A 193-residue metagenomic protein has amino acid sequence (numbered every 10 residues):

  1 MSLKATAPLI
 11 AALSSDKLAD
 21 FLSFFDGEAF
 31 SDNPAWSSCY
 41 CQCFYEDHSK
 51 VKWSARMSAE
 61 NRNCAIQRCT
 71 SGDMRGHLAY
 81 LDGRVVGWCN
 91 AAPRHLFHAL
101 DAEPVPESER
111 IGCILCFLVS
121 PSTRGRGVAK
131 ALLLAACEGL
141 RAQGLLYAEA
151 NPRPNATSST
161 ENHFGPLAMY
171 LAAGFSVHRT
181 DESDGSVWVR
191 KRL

Functional and structural regions predicted by a protein language model:
M1-H48: Conserved N-terminal entry element of GNAT/NAT acetyltransferase domains
D20-S23, C64, A131, A135: Alpha-helical elements of Rossmann-like donor-binding domains used by nucleotide-donor carbohydrate transfer enzymes
C39-R75: Active-site rim helix/loop that mediates acceptor-substrate recognition in acyltransferases
A55, Q67, S71-M74, Y80 (+3 more regions): Conserved acyl-donor/pantetheine-binding loop and adjacent beta-alpha core of acyl/acetyltransferases and related
A92, N151, D181: Conserved residues at the C-terminal ends of beta-strands
I114-V119, G125-A142, A172: Conserved acetyl-CoA-binding loop-helix of GNAT-fold acetyltransferases
L133, L140-E161: Conserved GNAT acetyl-CoA-binding A-motif
N162-G174, R179-L193: C-terminal "cap" of GNAT-fold acetyltransferases
